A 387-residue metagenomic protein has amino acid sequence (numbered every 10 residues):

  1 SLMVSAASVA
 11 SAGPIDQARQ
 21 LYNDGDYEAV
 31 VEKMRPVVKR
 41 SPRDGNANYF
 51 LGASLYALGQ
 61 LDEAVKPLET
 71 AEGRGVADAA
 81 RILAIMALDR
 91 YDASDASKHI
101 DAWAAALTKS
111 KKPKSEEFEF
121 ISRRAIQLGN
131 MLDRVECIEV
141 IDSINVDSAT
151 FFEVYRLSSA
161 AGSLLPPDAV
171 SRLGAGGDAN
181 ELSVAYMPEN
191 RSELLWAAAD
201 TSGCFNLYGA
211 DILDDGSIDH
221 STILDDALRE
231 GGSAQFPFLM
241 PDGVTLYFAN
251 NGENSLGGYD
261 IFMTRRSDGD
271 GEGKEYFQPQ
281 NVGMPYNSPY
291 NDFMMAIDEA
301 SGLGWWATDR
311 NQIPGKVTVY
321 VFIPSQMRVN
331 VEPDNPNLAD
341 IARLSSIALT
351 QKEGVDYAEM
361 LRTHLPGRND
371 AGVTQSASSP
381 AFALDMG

Functional and structural regions predicted by a protein language model:
G13-S41: Alpha-helical segment of the N-proximal tetratricopeptide repeat
D24, L58, R90-Y91: Structural motif corresponding to the intra-repeat A-B loop/turn of tetratricopeptide repeats
P42, R74-V76, T108: Short coil turns that delineate tetratricopeptide repeat
N46, D78-A80: Start-of-helix register in tetratricopeptide repeats
I82, D89, A93-D95, A106-G387: Short, conserved micro-motifs composed of acidic
